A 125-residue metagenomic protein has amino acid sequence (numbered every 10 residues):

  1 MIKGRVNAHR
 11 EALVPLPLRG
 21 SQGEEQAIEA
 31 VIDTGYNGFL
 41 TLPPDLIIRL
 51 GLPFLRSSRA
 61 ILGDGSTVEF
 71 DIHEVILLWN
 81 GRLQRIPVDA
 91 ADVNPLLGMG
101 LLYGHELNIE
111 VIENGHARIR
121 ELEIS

Functional and structural regions predicted by a protein language model:
M1-S125: Pepsin/retropepsin-fold aspartyl endopeptidases
